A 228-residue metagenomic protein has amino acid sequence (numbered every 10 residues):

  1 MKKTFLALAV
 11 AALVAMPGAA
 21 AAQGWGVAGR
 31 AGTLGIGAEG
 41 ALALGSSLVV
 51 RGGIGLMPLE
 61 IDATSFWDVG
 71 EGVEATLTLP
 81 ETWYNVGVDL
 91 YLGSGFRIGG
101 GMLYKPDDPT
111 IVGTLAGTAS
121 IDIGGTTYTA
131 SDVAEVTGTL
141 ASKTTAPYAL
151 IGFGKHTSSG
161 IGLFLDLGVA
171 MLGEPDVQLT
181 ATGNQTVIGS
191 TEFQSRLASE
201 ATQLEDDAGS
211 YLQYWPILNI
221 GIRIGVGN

Functional and structural regions predicted by a protein language model:
M1-A7: Bacterial N-terminal signal peptides that target proteins for export
A7-A15: Bacterial N-terminal signal peptides
M16-G24: Sec/Tat signal peptide C-region and signal peptidase I cleavage site
W25-G29, A38, S46, V50-G52 (+5 more regions): Transmembrane beta-strands of outer-membrane beta-barrel proteins
A31-G35, I54-E60, M102-D108, K155 (+2 more regions): Transmembrane beta-strands of outer-membrane beta-barrel pores
G45-S47, M57, G93-G95, H156-S158 (+1 more regions): Outer-membrane beta-barrel channels and translocator barrels
L56-N85, D107-T145, G173-I217: Extracellular/periplasm-exposed beta-strand and loop segments of Gram-negative cell-envelope proteins, dominated by
D89, L212-N228: Outer-membrane beta-barrel "beta-signal"
